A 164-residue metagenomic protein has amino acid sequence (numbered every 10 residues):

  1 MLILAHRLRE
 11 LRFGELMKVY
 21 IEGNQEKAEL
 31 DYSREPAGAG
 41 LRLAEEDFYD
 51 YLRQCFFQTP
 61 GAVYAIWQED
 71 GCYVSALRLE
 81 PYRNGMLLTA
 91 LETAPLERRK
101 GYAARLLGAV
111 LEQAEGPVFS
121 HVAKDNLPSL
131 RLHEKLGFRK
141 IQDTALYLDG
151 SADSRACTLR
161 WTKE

Functional and structural regions predicted by a protein language model:
M1-E35, K163-E164: Conserved N-terminal entry element of GNAT/NAT acetyltransferase domains
L11, Y73, L127-P128: Short alpha-helical
V19-T89, A94-L96, L107: Acetyl-CoA-dependent GNAT
T93, R99-Q113, S129-K135: Conserved acetyl-CoA-binding loop-helix of GNAT-fold acetyltransferases
A114-K124: Conserved GNAT acetyl-CoA-binding A-motif
E115, P128, G150-A152: Short secondary-structure boundary/hinge segments and terminal tails
H121-V122, R139-C157: Conserved catalytic-core motifs of GNAT/GCN5-like acyltransferases
